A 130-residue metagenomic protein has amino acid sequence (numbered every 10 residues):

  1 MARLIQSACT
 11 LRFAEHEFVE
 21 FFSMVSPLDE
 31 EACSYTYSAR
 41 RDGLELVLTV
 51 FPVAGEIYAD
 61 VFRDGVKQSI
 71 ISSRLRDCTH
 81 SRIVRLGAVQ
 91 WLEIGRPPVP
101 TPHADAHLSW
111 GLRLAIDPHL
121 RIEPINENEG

Functional and structural regions predicted by a protein language model:
M1-G130: Surface-exposed, interaction-prone regions used to assemble/regulate multi-protein complexes
